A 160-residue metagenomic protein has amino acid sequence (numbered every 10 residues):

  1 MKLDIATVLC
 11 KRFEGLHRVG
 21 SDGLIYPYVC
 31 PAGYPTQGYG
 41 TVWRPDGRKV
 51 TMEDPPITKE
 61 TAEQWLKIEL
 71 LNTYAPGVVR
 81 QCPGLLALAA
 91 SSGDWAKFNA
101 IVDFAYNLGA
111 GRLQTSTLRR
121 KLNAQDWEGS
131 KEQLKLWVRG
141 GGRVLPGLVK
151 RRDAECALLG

Functional and structural regions predicted by a protein language model:
M1-G23, A32, R44, E63-K67 (+3 more regions): Long, amphipathic alpha-helical surface segments
T7, Y34-T36, F98: A residue-level signal for beta-strand positions that form part of recognition/binding surfaces within mature
Y28-T51, L70: Substrate-binding/active-site groove segments that recognize and process beta-1,4-linked N-acetyl-hexosamine
R48, P55-G84: Peptidoglycan glycan-strand catalytic modules in the bacterial/periplasmic cell-wall system
K49-I57, A90, N123-A124: Short, exposed beta-strand "edge-strand" segments with a Pro/Gly-rich flavor and a Y/T-containing core
R80-A100: Short, structured surface segments that line ligand/substrate-binding pockets
F98-L108: Long, amphipathic, charge-rich alpha-helical segments that form helical bundles/coiled-coils
